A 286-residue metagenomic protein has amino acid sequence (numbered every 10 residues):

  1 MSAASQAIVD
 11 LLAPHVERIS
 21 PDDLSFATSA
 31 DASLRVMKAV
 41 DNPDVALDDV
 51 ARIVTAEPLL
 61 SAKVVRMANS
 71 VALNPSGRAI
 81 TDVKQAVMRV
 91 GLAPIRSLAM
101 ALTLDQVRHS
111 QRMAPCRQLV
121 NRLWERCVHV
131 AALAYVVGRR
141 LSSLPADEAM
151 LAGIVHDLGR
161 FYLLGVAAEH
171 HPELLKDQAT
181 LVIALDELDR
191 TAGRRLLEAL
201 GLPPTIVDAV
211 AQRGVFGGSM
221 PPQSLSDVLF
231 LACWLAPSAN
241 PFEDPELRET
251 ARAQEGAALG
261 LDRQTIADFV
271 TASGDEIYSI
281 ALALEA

Functional and structural regions predicted by a protein language model:
M1-H170, D177-A253: Conserved alpha-helical "signature site" that marks functionally important helical segments or helix/loop junctions
M1-R18, E255-A286: Terminal helices and disordered tails flanking the catalytic cores of nucleotide-processing hydrolases
H171-P172, G260: Short, flexible coil/linker elements and helix-boundary hinge sites characteristic of intrinsically disordered
